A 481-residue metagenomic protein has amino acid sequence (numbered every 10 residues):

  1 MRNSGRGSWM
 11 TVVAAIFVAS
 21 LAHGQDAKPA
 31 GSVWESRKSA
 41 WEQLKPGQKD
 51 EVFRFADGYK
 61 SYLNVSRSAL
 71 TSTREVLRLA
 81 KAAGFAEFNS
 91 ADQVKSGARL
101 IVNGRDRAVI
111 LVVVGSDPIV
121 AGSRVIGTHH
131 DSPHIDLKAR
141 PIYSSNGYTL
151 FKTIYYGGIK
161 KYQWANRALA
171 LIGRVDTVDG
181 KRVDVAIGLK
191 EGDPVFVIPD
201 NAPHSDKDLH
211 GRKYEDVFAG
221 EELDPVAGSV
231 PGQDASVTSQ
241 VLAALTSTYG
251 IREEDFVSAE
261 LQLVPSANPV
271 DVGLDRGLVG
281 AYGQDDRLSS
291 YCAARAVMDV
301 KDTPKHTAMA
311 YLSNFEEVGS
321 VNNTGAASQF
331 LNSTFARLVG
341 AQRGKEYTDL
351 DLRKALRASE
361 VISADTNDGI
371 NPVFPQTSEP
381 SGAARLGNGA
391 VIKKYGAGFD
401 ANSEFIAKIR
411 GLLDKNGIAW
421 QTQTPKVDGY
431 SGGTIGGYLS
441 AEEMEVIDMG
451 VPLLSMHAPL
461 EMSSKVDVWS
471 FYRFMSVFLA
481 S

Functional and structural regions predicted by a protein language model:
M1-T11: Bacterial N-terminal signal peptides that target proteins for export
A14-S481: N-terminal hydrophobic/helix-forming segments and targeting peptides
